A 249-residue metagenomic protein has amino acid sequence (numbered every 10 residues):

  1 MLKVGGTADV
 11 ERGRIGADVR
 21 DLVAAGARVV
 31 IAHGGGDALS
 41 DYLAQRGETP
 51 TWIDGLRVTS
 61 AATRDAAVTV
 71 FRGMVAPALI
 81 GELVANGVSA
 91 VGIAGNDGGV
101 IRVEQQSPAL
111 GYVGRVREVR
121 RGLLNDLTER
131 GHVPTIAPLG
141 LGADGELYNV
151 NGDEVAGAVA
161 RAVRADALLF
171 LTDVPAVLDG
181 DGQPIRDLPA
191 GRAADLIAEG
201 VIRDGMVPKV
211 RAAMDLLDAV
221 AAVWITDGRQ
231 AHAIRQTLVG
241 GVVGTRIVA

Functional and structural regions predicted by a protein language model:
M1-Q230, I234, G241-V242, V248-A249: Nucleotide/pyrophosphate-binding catalytic subdomain
